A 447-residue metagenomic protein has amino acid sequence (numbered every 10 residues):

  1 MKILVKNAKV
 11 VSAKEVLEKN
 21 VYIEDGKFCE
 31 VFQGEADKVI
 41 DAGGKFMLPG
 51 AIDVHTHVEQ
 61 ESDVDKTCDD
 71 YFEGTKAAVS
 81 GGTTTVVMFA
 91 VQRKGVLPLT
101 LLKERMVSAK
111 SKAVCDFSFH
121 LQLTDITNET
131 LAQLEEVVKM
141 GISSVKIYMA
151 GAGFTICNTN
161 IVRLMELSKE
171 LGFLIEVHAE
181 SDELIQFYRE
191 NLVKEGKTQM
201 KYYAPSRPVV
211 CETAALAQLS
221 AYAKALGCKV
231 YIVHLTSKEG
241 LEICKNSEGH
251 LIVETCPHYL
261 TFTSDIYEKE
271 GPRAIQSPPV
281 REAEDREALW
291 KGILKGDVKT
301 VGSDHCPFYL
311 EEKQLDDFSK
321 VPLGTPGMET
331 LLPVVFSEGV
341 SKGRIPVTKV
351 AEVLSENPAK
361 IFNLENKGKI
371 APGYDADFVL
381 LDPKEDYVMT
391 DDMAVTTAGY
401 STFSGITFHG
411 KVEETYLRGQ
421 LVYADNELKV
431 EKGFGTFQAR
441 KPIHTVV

Functional and structural regions predicted by a protein language model:
M1-G50, Q438: Histidine-rich, glycine-flanked metal-binding segment
A8, D317, P372-Q438: C-terminal cap of metal-dependent C-N hydrolases
A8, V21, G26, G44 (+15 more regions): Divalent metal-coordination and catalytic microenvironments
A42-K112, E129: Metal-associated gating/positioning segment near the N- to mid-region
T83-T85, C115, S143, K299: Short acidic/polar active-site loop segments enriched in Thr and Asp
L99-C115, L164-V177, T330: Alpha-helix-loop-beta-strand connector modules within alpha/beta enzyme cores
E129-M149, G153-V301: Histidine/acidic residue-rich metal-binding segments in metalloenzymes
M200-A217, Y222-G227, L294, K299-V301 (+1 more regions): His/Asp/Glu-enriched, well-ordered alpha-helical/loop segment that forms or immediately abuts the divalent-metal
